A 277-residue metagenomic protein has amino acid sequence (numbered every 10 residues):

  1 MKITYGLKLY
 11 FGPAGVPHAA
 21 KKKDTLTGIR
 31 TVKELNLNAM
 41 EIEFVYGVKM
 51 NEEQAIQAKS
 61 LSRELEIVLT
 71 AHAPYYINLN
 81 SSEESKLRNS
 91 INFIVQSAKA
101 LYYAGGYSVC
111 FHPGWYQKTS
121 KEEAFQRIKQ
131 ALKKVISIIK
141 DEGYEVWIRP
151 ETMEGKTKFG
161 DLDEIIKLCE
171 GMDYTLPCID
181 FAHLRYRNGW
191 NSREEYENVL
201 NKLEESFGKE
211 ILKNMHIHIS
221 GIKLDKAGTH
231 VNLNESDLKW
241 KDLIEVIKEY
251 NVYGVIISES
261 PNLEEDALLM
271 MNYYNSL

Functional and structural regions predicted by a protein language model:
M1-Q96: N-terminal pre-domain/capping segments
L7-F11, N36-N38, R63-L69, Y103-Y107 (+4 more regions): Short, well-ordered coil/turn segments that N-cap beta-strands
A14-H18, E43-G47, P74-N78, G114-Y116 (+4 more regions): Active-site beta-loop-alpha junctions enriched in small/polar residues
V32, M40, H72, S90 (+6 more regions): Conserved, mostly hydrophobic/aromatic
E64, N80-P177: Active-site acidic/histidine proton-transfer and metal-coordination neighborhood in alpha/beta enzyme cores
V135-A227: Acidic/histidine-rich catalytic cores of soluble enzymes
N198-K209, E235-E249: A short, acidic, amphipathic alpha-helical segment used as a generic capping/interface helix at domain edges
E264-L277: C-terminal helical cap(s) of enzyme catalytic domains, especially alpha/beta-barrels
